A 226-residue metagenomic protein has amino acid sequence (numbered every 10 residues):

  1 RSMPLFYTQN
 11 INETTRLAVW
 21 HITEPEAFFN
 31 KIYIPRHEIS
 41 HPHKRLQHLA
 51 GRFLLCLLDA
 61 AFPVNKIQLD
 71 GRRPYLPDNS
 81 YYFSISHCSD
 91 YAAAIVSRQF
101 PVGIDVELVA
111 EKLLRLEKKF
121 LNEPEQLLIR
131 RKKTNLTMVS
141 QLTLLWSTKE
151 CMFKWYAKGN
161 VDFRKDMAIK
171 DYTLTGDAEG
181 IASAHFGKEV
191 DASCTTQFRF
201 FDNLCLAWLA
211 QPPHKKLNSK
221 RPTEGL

Functional and structural regions predicted by a protein language model:
S2-L226: Core catalytic alpha/beta fold that binds nucleotide/phospho-ligands
